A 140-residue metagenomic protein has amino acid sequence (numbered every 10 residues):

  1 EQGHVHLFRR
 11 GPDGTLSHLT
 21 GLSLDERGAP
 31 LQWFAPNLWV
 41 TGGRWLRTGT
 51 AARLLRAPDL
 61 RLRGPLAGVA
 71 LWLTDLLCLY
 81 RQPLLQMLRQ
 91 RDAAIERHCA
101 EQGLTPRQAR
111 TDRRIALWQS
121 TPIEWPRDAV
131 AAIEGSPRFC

Functional and structural regions predicted by a protein language model:
E1-V40: Aromatic- and glycine-enriched beta-alpha-beta binding-site module
L7-G11, P83, D128: Generic signature of intrinsically disordered, low-complexity segments enriched in small/polar residues
A29-I123, R127: Mixed-charge (acidic/basic) macromolecular-recognition segments
W125-C140: Charge-rich, low-complexity intrinsically disordered segments
